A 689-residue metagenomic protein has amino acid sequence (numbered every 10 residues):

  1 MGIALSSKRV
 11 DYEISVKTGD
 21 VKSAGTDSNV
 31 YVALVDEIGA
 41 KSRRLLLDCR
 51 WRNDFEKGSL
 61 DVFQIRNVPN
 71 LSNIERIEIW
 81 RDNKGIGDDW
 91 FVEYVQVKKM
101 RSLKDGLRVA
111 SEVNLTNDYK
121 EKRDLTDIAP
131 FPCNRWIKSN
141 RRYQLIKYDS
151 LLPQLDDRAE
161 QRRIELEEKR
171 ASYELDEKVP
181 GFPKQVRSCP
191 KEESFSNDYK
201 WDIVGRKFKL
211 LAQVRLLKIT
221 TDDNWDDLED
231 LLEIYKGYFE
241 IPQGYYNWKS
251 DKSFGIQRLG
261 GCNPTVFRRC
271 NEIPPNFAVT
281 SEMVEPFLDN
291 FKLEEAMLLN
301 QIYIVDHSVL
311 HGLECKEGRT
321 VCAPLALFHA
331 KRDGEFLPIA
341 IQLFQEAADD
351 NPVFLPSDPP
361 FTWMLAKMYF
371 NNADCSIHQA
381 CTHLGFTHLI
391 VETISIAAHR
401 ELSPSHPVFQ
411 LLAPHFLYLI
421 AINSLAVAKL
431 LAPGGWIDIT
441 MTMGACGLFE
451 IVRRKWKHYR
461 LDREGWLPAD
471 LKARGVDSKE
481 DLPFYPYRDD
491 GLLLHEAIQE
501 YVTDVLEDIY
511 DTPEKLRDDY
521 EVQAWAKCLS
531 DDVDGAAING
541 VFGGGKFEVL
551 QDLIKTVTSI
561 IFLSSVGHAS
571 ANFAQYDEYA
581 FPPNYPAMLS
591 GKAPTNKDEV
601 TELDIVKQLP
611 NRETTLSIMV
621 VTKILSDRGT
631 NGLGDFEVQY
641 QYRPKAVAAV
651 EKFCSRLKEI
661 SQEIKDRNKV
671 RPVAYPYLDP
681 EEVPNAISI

Functional and structural regions predicted by a protein language model:
G2-I689: Long, compositionally biased charged/polar stretches
